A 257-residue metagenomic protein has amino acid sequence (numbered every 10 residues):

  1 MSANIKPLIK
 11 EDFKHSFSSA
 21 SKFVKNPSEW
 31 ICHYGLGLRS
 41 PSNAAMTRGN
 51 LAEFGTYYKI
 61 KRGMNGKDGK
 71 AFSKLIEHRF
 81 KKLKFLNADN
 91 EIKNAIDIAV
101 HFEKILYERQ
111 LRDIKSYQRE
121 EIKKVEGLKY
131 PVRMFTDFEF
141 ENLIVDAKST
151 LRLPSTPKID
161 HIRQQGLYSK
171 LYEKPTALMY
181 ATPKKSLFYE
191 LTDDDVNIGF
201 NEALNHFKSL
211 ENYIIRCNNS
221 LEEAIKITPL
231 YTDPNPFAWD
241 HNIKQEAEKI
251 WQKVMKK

Functional and structural regions predicted by a protein language model:
M1-F135, A247, M255: Metal-dependent nuclease catalytic cores that hydrolyze phosphodiester bonds in DNA/RNA, characterized by
Y34, D146-S149, Y180: Residue-level recognition of conserved beta-strand positions in structured domain cores
S40-S42, R152-T156, F188: A generic structural signal for short coil/turn motifs at secondary-structure boundaries
A45, P154-K158, D193-V196, F200: Flexible, glycine- and charge-enriched loops at secondary-structure boundaries
K61, K170-L171: Short active-site loop/helix that positions an aromatic residue
Q118, Q164-G166: Glutamine-centric residue-chemistry signal
K123-Q164, L171: Non-catalytic protein-protein interaction segments used by genome-maintenance enzymes to assemble and couple activities
Y172-K257: Metal-dependent nuclease catalytic regions and adjoining charged, substrate-binding loops involved in nucleic-acid end
